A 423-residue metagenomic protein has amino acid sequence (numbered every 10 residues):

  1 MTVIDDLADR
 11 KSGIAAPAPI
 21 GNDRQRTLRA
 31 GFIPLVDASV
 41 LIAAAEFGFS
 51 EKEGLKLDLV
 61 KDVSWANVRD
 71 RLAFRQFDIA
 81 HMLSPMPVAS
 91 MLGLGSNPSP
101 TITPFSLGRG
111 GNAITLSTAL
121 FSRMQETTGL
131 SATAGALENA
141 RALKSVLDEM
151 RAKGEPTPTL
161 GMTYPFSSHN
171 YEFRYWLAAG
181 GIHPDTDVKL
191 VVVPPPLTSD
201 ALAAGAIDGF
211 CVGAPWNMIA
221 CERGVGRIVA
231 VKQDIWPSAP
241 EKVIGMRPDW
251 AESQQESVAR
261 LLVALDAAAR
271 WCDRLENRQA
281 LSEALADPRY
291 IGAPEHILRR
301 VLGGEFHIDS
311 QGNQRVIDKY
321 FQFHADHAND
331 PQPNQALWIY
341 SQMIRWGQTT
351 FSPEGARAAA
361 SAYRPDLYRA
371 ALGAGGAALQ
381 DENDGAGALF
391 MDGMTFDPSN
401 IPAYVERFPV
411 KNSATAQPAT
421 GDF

Functional and structural regions predicted by a protein language model:
T2-D185, V191, D208-A220, V225-S238 (+2 more regions): Short, glycine-/small- and polar/acidic-enriched structural segments that line small-molecule recognition paths
T2-V3, A8, L337-F423: Conserved C-terminal helix/tail region of periplasmic/extracytoplasmic solute-binding proteins
I114-T115, V243-M246, W250-A251: Short glycine- and hydrophobic/aromatic-rich loop-to-beta-strand nucleating segment in the catalytic cores
H183-V188, E252-S257: Inter-helical turn/loop segments and adjacent helix faces that build the functional surface of alpha-helical bundle
V193-S199: Beta-rich nucleic-acid/ligand-interaction surfaces
S238-A239, A280: Short gly/pro-enriched beta-turn/loop segments at secondary-structure junctions
Q255-R364: Secondary-structure end/capping motifs
